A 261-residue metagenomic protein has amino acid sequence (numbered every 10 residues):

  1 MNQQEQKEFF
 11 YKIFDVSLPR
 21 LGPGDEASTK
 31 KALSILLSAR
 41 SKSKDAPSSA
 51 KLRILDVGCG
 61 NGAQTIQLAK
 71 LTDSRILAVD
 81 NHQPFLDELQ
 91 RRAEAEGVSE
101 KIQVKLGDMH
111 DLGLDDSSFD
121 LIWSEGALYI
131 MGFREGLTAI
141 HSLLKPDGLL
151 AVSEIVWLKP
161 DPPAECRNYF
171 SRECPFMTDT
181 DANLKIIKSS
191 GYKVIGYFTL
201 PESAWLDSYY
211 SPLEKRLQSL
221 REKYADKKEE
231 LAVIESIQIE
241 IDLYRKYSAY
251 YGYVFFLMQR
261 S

Functional and structural regions predicted by a protein language model:
G22-A46: Conserved alpha-helix/loop element of class I SAM-dependent methyltransferases that forms part of the SAM/SAH-binding
L55, N61-D111: Class I SAM-dependent methyltransferase SAM/SAH-binding core
H110-L121: A short acidic, Gly/Pro-enriched loop at the edge of an enzyme's catalytic core that lines a small-molecule cofactor
L121-R134: A short SAM/SAH-binding and catalytic strip from SAM-dependent methyltransferases
E135-L149: A short glycine-rich, Lys/Arg-flanked "PGG" loop and its adjoining helix->strand segment in the class I
I155-C174: Short, glycine-/aromatic-enriched active-site segment of Class I SAM-dependent methyltransferases
F176-G191: Short alpha-helix
F198-S261: Conserved Class I S-adenosyl-L-methionine
